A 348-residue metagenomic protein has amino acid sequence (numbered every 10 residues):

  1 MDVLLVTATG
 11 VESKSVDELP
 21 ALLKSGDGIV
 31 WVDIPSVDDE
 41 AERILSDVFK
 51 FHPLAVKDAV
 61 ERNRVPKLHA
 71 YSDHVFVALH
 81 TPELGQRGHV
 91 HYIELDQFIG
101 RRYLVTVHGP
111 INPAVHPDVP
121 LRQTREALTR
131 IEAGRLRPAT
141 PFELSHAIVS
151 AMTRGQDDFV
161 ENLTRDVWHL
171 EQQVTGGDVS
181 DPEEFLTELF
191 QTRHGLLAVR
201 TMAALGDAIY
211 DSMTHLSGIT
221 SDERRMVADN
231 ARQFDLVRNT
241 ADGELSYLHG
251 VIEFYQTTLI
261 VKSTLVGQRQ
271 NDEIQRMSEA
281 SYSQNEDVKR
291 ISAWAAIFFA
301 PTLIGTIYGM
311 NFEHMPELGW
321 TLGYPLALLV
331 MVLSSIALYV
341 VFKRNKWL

Functional and structural regions predicted by a protein language model:
M1-L4, G10, P20, K24 (+4 more regions): Cytosol-facing regions at membranes
M1-V60, P110, V119-A127: N-terminal pre-transmembrane cytosolic regions of membrane proteins
V6, S25, A70, I99-G100: Generic beta-strand structural signal
I34, V149, Q156, V237 (+1 more regions): Alpha-helical transmembrane segments
V60-V77: Short, structured protein-protein interaction patches enriched in aromatics and acidic/basic residues, typified by
S72-T187, A204, D211: Extended alpha-helical interaction modules
R102, M152, Q173-T175, S180-Y308: Membrane-associated alpha-helical segments
K289, W294-L348: Alpha-helical transmembrane anchor segments
